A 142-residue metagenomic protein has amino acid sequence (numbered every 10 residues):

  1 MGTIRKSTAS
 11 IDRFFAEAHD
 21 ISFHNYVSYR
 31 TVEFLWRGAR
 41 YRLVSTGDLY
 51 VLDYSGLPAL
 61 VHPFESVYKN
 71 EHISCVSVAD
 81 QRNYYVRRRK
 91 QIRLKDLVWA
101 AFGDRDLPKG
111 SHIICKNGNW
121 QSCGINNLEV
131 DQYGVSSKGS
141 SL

Functional and structural regions predicted by a protein language model:
G2-G110, N119-L142: Conserved recognition-core residues within compact binding domains
K116: Acidic catalytic motifs of isoprenoid enzymes
